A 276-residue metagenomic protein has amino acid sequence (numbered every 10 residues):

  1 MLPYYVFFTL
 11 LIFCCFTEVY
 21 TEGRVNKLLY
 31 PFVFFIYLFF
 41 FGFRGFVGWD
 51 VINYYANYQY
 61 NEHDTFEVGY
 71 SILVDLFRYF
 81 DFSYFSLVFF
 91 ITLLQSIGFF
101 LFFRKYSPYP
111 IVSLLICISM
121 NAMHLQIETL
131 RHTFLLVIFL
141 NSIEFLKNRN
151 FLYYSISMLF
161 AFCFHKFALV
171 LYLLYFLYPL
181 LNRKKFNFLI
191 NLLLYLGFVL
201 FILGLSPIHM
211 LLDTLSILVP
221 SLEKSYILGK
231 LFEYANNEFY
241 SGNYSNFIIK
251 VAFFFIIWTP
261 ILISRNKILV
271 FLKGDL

Functional and structural regions predicted by a protein language model:
T17-L94: TM-lumen/periplasm interface segments of multi-pass membrane proteins, especially the first transmembrane helix
R24, L29-P31, F103-S119: Transmembrane-helix signature of polytopic, membrane-embedded enzymes that assemble or transfer cell-envelope glycans
F43, F162-F167: Transmembrane helix irregularities
V47, I52-Y55, D64-S71, Y175-L276: Alpha-helical transmembrane segments and terminal signal-anchor/GPI-anchor hydrophobic tails, characterized by long
F90-Y106: Transmembrane-helix motifs of polytopic, lipid-linked glycan transferases
I111-T129, T133-L140, F167: Membrane-embedded helix bundles of polyisoprenyl
F139-Y153: Membrane-interface transmembrane helices that cradle and orient dolichyl/undecaprenyl
S155-I156, F167-Y178: Transmembrane-embedded, aromatic-rich helix segments that form part of the hydrophobic channel/pocket engaging
